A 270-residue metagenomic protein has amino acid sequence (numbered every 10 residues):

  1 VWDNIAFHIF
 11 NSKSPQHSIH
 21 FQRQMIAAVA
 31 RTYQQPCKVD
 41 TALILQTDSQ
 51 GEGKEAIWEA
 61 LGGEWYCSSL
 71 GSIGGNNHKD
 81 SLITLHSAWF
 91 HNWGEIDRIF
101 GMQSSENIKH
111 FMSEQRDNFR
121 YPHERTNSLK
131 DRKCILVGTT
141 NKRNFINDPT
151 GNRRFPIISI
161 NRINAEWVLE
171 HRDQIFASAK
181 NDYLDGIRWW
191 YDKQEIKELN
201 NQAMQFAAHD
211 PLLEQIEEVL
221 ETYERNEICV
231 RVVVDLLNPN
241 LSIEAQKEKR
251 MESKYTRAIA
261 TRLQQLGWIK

Functional and structural regions predicted by a protein language model:
V1-F90: P-loop NTPase catalytic core of nucleic-acid-dependent motor ATPases
S81-H86, R120-T139: AAA+/SF3 P-loop NTPase mechanochemical coupling elements
S87-W89, E114, R132-I135, T150-P156: Short glycine-/polar-rich loops that comprise or flank the Walker A/P-loop and associated switch/sensor motifs
W89-M112, I146-G151: Conserved AAA+/SF3 P-loop NTPase catalytic/coupling segment centered on the Walker-B
S105-S128: Conserved catalytic/switch belt of AAA+ P-loop NTPases
I146-A165: A short helix-turn-beta junction within AAA+ P-loop NTPase domains corresponding to the substrate/partner-engaging
E170-Q202: Long, low-complexity, charged/polar intrinsically disordered regions in eukaryotic proteins
W190-K270: DNA transaction DNA-binding modules
